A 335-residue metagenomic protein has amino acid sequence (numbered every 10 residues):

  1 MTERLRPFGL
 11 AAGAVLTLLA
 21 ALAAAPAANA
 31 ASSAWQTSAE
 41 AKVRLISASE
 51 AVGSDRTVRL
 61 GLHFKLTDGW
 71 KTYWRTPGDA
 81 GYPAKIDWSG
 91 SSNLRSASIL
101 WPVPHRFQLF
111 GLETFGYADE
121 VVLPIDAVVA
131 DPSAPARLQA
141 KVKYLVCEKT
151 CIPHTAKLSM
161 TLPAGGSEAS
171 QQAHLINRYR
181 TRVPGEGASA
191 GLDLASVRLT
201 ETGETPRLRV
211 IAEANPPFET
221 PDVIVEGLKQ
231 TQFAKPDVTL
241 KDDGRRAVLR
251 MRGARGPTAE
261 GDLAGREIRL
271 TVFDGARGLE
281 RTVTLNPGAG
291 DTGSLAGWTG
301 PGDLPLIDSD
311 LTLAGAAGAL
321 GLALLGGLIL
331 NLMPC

Functional and structural regions predicted by a protein language model:
M1-F8: N-terminal secretory signal peptides that target proteins for export/translocation
L5, A20, A254-R255: Intrinsically disordered, low-complexity repeat segments enriched in small/polar residues
A11-A23: Bacterial N-terminal signal peptides
A20-A27, L332: Hydrophobic membrane-targeting alpha-helices
P26-L311: Extracellular/lumen-exposed scaffold segments
A296-M333: Small-residue-enriched transmembrane helix starts and helix-helix packing motifs in multi-pass inner-membrane proteins
